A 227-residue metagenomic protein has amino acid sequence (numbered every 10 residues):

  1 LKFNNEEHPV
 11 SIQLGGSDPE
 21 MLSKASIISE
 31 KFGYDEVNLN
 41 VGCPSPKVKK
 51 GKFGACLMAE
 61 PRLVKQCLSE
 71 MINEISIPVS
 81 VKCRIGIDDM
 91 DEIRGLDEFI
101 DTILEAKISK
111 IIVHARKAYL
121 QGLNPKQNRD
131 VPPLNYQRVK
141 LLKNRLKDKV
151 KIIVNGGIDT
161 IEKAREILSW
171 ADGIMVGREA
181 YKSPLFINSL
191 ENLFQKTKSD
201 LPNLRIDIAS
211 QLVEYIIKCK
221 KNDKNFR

Functional and structural regions predicted by a protein language model:
L1-D35: Glycine-rich, positively charged N-terminal anion/phosphate-binding segment
H8-E20, C83-L96: Active-site mouth loops of central-metabolism enzymes
L14, C56, E60, K82 (+3 more regions): Glycine- and other small-residue-rich loops at beta-strand/loop junctions that grip anionic moieties
G16, C43-S45, C83-D89, A115-Y119 (+2 more regions): Active-site-proximal loop/turn and secondary-structure-junction residues that shape catalytic pockets, frequently
D35-S45, A106-K117, V176-A180: Non-cysteine beta-strand/loop elements that form the S-adenosyl-L-methionine
P46-L63, I93-R94, G122-Y136, K196-K198: Glycine-rich tight-turn/loop motif centered on a GG-T
R62, Q66-S69, E74-S76, I87-D89 (+4 more regions): Alpha/beta catalytic cores of nucleotide-metabolism and tRNA/nucleoside-modifying enzymes
